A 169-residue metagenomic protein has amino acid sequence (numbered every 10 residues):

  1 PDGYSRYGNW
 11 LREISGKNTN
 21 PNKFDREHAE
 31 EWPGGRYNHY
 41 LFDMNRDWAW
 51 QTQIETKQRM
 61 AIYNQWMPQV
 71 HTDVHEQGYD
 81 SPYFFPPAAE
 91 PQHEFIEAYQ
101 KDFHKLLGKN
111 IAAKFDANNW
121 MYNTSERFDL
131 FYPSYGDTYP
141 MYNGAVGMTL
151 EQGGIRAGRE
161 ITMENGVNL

Functional and structural regions predicted by a protein language model:
P1-L169: Structured catalytic-domain cores with a bias toward divalent-metal coordination
